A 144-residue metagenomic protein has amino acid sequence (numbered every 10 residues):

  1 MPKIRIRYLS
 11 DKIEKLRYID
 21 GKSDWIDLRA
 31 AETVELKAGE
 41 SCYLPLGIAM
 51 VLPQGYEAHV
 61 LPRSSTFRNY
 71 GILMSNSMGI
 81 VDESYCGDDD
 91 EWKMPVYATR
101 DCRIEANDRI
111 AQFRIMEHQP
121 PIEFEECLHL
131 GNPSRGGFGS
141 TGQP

Functional and structural regions predicted by a protein language model:
M1-P144: DUTPase catalytic domain/fold
